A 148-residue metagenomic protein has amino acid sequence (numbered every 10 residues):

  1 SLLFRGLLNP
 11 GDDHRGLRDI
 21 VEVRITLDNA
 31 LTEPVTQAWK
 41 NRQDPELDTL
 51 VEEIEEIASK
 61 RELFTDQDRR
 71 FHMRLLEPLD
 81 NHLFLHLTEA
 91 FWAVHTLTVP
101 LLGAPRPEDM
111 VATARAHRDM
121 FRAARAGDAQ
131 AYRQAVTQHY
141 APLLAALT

Functional and structural regions predicted by a protein language model:
S1-E33, Q37, T148: Short linear motifs at protein or domain termini
D12-H14, S59, L79: Acidic, Gly/Pro-rich loop/turn segments at junctions of secondary structure
G16, I20-V23, Q43, L50 (+4 more regions): Amphipathic alpha-helix face/heptad-repeat signature
R24, D28, A38-W39, H72 (+2 more regions): Short, cationic motifs built from Arg/Lys/His that form the positively charged side of catalytic pockets
P34-A38, I54-R61, A124: Secondary-structure edge/capping motif, primarily at the C-terminal ends of alpha-helices and the immediately following
D48-E56, R70, E89-T148: C-terminal all-alpha effector/ligand-binding and dimerization domain of prokaryotic HTH-type transcriptional repressors
L75: Short basic (Lys/Arg) and small-residue
D80-H82, G127-D128: Short loop-to-helix capping motifs
